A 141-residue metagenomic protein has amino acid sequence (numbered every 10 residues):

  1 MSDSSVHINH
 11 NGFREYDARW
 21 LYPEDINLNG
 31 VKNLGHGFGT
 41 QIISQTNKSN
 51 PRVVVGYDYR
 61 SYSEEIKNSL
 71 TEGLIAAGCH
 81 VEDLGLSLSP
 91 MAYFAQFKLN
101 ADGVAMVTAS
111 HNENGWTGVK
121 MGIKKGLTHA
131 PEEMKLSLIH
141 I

Functional and structural regions predicted by a protein language model:
S2-E72, A76-A77: An N-terminal, well-structured beta->alpha segment
N27, L88, H129-A130: Helix N-cap and loop-to-helix transition residues
K32-T40, P90, F94, K135: Short, contiguous clusters of charged residues that form electrostatic/catalytic patches at enzyme active sites, used
N47-K125: Ferredoxin-reductase
K125-K135: Metal-associated gating/positioning segment near the N- to mid-region
I139-I141: Conserved small/polar residues in nucleotide/adenosyl-binding loops
